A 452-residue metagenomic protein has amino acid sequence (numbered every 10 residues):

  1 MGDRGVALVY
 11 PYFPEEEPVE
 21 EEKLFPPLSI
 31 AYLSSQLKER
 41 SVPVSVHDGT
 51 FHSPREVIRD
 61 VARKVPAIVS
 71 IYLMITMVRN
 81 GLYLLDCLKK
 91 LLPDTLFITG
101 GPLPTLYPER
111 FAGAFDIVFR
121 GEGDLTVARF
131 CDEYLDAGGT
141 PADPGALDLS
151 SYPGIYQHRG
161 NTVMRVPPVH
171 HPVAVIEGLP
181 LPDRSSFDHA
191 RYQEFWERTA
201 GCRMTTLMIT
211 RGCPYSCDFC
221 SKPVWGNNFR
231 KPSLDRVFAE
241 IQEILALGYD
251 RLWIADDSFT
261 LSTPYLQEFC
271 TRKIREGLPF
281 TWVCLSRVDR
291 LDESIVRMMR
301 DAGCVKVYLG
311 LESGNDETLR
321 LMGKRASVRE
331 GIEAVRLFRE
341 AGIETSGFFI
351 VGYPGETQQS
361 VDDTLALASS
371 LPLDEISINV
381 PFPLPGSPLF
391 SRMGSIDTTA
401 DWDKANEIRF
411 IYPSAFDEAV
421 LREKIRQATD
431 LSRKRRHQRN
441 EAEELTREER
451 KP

Functional and structural regions predicted by a protein language model:
G2-F238: Acidic, low-complexity intrinsically disordered segments
D3-E16, D148, G154-R165, E344 (+1 more regions): C-terminal accessory regions of radical SAM enzymes
E15-V19, D316-L321, P388: A short acidic, helix-capping loop that chelates divalent metal ions and anchors anionic groups
F25, E177, P182-F348, A366: Radical SAM [4Fe-4S] cluster-binding motif and immediate context
S41-V42, K90-T95, I274-P279, E340-G342 (+1 more regions): Short helix-capping segments at alpha-helix termini
T50, M74, L103, A255-S262 (+3 more regions): Short, solvent-exposed turn/loop segments enriched in Gly/Ser/Thr/Pro and often Arg
P108-G113, I295, G355-S370: Catalytic cores of alpha/beta
